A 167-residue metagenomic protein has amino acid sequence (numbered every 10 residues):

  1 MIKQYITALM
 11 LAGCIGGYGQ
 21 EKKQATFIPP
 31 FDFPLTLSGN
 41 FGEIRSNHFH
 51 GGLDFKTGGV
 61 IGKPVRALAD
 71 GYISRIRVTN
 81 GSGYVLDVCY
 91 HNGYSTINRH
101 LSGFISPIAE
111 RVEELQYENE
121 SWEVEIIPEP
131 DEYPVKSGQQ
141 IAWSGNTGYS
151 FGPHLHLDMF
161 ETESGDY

Functional and structural regions predicted by a protein language model:
M1-A25: Bacterial Sec-dependent N-terminal signal peptides
G19-T96, S102-F104, S121-V124, P128-D131 (+3 more regions): Surface-exposed, glycine-biased beta-strand/turn segments
F104-E113: Short, surface-exposed linear segments at secondary-structure transitions and domain or protein termini
V112-E123: A solvent-exposed, charged loop/short amphipathic helix patch at secondary-structure junctions
